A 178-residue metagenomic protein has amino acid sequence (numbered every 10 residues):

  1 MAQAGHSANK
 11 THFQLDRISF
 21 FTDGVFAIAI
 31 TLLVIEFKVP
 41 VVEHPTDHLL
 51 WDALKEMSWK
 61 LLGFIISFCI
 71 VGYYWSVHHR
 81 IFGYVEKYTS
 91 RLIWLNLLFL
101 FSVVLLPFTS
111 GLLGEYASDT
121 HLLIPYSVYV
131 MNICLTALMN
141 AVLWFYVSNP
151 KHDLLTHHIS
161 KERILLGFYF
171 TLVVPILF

Functional and structural regions predicted by a protein language model:
A2-F178: Multi-pass alpha-helical transmembrane bundle typical of ion/small-solute transporters and intramembrane aspartyl
